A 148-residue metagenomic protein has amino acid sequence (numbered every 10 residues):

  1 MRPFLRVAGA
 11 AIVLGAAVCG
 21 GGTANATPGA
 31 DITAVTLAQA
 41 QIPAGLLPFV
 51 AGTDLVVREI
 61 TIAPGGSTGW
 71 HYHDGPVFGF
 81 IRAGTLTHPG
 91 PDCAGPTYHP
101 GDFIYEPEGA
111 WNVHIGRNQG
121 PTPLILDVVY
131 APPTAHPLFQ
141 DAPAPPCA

Functional and structural regions predicted by a protein language model:
R2-A10, G15-D54, D141-A148: A short, N-terminal "cap"/entry segment at the start of jelly-roll beta-barrel domains of the cupin/DSBH fold
V50-T53, G66-F80: A short beta-loop-beta micro-motif enriched in histidine and acidic residues
G52, V57, P121-L124: Extracytoplasmic
I62-A63, G90-W111: Short acidic-glycine-tyrosine-enriched beta hairpin
T68-H73, G90, T97, I115-N118: Short histidine-centered beta-strand/loop micro-motifs that create catalytic or ligand/metal-coordination sites
H73-C93, D102-F103: Glycine- and acidic-residue-biased ligand/ion/polar-headgroup-sensing regions
F78-F80, F103-E106, I125-Y130: Structural recognition of the beta-strand scaffold that forms the well-ordered cores of secreted hydrolase catalytic
A94, G109-H136: Ligand-binding loop in jelly-roll beta-barrel domains
